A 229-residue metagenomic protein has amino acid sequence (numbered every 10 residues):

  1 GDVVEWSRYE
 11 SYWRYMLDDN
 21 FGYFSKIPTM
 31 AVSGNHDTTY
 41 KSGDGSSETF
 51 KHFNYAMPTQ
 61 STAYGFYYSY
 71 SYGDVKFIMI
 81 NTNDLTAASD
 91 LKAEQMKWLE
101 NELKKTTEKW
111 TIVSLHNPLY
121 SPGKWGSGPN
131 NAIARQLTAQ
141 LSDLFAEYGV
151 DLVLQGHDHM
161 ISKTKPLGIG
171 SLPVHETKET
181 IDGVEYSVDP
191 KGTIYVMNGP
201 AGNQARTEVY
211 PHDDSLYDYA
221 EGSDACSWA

Functional and structural regions predicted by a protein language model:
G1-D2, W6, P28-N35, I80-N81 (+3 more regions): Active-site neighborhood of phospho(di)ester-bond hydrolases with catalytic His/Asp-centered motifs
G1-V4, T106-S127: Short acidic, glycine-rich surface-loop motifs adjacent to enzyme active sites
S11-T107, T111, G126-Q136, Q140 (+1 more regions): Extended active-site neighborhood of metal-dependent phosphoesterases/phosphodiesterases
T39, Y120-S121, I161-S162: Short, active-site-adjacent cap segments at secondary-structure transitions
